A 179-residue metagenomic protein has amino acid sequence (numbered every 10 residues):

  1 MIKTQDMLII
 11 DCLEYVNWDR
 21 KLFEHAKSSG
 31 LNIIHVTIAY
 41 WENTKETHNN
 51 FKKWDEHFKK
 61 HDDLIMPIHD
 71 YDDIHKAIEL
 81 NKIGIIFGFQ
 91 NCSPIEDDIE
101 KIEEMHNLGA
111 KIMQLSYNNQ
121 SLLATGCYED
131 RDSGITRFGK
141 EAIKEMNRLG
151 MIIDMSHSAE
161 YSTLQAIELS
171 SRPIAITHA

Functional and structural regions predicted by a protein language model:
M1-D132: N-terminal hydrophobic targeting/anchoring segments and the immediately downstream early-domain regions of hydrolases
D97-L108, Y128-A175: Histidine/acidic residue-rich metal-binding segments in metalloenzymes
T177-A179: Ligand/cofactor pocket segment of small-molecule handling proteins
